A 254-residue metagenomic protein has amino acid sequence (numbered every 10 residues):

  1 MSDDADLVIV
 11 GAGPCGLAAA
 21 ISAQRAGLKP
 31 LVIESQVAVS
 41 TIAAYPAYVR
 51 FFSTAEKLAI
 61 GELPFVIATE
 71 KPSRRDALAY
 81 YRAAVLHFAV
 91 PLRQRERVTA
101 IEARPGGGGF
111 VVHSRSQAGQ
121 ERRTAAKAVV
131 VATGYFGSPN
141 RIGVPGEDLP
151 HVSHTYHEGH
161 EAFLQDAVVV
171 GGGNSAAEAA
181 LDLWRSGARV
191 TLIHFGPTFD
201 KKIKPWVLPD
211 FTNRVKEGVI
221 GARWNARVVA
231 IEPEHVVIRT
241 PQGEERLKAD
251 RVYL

Functional and structural regions predicted by a protein language model:
M1-A5, I9-S35, T155-D200, G243-E245: Rossmann-like dinucleotide/flavin-binding elements
G16, V39, A100, F136-S138 (+1 more regions): Glycine-rich nucleotide phosphate-binding loop and flanking beta-alpha elements of Rossmann-like dinucleotide-binding
A19, I42, A103, N140-I142 (+2 more regions): Short glycine-/acidic-enriched loop or helix-start segments at secondary-structure transitions that form or flank
A23, Y45-V49, G107-G108, G143-E147 (+3 more regions): Short, glycine/charged-enriched secondary-structure capping and boundary segments
V39-A43, F51, F199-I203: A short beta-to-alpha transition loop/helix N-cap that caps and shapes the active-site region
A43-A79: Glycine-rich active-site loop/strand segments that organize a redox cofactor
A89-S116, R123-A126, R185-L254: A Rossmann-like FAD-binding core segment of flavoenzymes
A128, A132-T155, P241-L254: Glycine-rich beta-alpha-beta "Rossmann" dinucleotide-binding loop(s) and their flanking helix/strand
